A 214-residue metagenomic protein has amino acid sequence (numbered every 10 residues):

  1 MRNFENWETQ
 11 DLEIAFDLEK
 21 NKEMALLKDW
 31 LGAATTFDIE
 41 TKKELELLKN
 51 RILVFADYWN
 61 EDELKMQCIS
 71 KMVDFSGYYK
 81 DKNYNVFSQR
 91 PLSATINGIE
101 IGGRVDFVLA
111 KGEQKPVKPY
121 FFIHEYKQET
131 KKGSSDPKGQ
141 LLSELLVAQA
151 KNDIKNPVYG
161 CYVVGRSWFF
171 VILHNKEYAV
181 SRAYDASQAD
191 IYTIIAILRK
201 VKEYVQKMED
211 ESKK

Functional and structural regions predicted by a protein language model:
M1-D17: Short, extreme N-terminal leader segments that mark the start of a protein/domain
L12-K20, M24-P157, F169-K214: A short, conserved, highly charged catalytic patch centered on acidic carboxylates
G160-V164: Central hydrophobic cores of alpha-helical transmembrane segments in multi-pass integral membrane proteins
